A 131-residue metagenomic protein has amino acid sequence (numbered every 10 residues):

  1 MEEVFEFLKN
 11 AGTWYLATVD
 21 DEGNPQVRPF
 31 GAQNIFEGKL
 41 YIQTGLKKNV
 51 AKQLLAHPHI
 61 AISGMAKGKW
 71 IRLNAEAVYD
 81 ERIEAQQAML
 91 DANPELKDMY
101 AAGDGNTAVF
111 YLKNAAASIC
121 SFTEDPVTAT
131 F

Functional and structural regions predicted by a protein language model:
M1-E2, T44, P94-E95: Charged, amphipathic alpha-helical segments
E6-D21, I60-I62: A short, Trp-centered hydrophobic/proline-enriched beta-strand micro-motif
Y15, L40-Y41, A61, R72 (+1 more regions): General beta-strand recognition
E22-N24, E76: Residue-level signal for well-ordered, solvent-exposed loop/turn and beta-edge residues enriched in charged/polar side
G31-A32, V109: Short, surface-exposed charged micro-motifs
Q33-G68: A short mixed-secondary-structure module that forms the rim of ligand-binding clefts
R72-F131: Charged, gly/pro-rich active-site loop segments
